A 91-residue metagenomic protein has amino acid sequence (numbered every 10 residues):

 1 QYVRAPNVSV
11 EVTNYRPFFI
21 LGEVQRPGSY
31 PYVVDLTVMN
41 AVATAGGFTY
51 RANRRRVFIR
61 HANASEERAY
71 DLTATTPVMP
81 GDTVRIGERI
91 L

Functional and structural regions predicted by a protein language model:
Q1-L91: Ser/Thr/Pro/Gly-biased, low-complexity, turn-/loop-rich segments that often occur immediately after N-terminal
